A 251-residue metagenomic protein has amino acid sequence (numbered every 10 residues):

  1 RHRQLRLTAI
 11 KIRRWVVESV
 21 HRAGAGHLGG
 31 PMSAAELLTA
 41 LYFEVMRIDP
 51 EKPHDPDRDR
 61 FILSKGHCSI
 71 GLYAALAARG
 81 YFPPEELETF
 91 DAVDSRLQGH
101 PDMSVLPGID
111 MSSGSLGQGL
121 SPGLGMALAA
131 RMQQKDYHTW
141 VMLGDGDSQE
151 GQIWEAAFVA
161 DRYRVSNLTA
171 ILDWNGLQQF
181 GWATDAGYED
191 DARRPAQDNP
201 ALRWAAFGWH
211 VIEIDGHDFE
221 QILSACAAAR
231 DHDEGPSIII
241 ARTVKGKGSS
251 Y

Functional and structural regions predicted by a protein language model:
R1-W140, E213: Thiamine diphosphate
I48-K52, R58, H100-Y251: Glycine-rich ThDP/TPP pyrophosphate-binding loop and its adjacent helix/strand module within ThDP-dependent enzymes
